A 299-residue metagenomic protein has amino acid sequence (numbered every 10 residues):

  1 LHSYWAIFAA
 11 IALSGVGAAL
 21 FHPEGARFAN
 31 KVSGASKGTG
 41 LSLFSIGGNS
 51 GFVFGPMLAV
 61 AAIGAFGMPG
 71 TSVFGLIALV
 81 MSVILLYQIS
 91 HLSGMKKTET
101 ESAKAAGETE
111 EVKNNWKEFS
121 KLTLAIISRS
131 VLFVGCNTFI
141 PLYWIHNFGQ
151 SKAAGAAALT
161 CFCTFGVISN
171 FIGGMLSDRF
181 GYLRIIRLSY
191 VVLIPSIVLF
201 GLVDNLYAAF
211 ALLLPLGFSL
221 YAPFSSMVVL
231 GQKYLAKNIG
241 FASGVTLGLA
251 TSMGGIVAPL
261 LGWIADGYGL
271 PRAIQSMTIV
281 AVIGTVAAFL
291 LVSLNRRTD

Functional and structural regions predicted by a protein language model:
A6-L20, I127, A208-Y221: Hydrophobic core of transmembrane alpha-helices in multi-pass small-molecule transporters, especially MFS/SLC-type
A10-G47: Cytoplasmic helix-loop-helix junction between adjacent transmembrane helices in 12-TM secondary transporters
F44-S93: Helix-loop-helix hairpin linking two adjacent transmembrane segments in secondary transporters
F74, Y87-E111, D299: Flexible cytoplasmic inter-helical loops of multi-pass small-molecule transporters
K117-V167: Extracytoplasmic gate region of multi-pass secondary transporters
N170-G181, A265-D266: Helix-to-loop junctions at the C-terminal end of transmembrane segments in multipass secondary transporters
R184-L199: Structural signature of the two symmetry-related core transmembrane helices
A236-L270, M277: A late C-terminal transmembrane helix in Major Facilitator Superfamily
